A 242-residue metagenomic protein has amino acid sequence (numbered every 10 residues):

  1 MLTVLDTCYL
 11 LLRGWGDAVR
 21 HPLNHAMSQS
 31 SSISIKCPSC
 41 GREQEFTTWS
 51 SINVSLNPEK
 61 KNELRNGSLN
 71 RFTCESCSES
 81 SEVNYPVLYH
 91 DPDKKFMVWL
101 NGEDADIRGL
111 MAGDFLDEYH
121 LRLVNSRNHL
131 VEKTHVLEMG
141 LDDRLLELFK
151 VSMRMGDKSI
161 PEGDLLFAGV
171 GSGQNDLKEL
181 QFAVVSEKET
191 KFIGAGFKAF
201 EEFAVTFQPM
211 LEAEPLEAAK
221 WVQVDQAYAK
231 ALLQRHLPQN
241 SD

Functional and structural regions predicted by a protein language model:
H21-P22: Short, often N-terminal, low-complexity regions that either remain intrinsically disordered or form a short helix
H25-N101: N-terminal cysteine/histidine-rich coordination modules
K94-Y228: Long, contiguous alpha-helical scaffold regions
Q226-D242: Charge-dense, extended regions
